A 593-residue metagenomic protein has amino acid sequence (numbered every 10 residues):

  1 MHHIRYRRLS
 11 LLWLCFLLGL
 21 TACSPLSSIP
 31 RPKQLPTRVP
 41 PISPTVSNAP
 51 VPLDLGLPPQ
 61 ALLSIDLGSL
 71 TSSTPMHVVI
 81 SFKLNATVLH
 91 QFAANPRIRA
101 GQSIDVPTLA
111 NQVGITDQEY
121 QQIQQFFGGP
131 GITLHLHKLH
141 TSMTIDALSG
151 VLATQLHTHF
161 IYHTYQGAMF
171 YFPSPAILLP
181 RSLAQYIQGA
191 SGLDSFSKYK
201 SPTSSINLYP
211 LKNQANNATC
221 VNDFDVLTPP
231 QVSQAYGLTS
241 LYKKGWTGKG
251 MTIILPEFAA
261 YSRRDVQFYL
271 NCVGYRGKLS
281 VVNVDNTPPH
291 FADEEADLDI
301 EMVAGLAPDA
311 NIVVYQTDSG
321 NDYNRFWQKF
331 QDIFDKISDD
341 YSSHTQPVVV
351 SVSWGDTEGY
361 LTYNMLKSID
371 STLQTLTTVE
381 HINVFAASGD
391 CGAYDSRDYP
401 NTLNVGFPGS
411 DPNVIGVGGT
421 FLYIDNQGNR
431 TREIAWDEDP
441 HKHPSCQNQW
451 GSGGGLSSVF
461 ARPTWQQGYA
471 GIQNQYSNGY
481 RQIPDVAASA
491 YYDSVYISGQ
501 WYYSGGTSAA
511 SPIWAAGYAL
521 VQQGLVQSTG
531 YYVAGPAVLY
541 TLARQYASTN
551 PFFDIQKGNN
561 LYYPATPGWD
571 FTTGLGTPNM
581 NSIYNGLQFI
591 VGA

Functional and structural regions predicted by a protein language model:
H2-L12: Bacterial N-terminal signal peptides that target proteins for export
T21-A22: C-terminal motif of bacterial Sec signal peptides marking the signal peptidase cleavage site
P25: Short, conserved catalytic or interaction motifs in soluble domains
L35-L139, S149-V417, S445-N448, S452-G506 (+5 more regions): Substrate-binding/charge-relay-adjacent region of secreted/lumenal peptidase catalytic domains
F421, Q473, Q522-F571, V591: An often Trp-containing, charged/polar helix-loop segment at the C-terminal end of enzyme catalytic cores
Y423-T431: Short acidic, Gly/Pro-enriched loop/turn segments at secondary-structure junctions
G517: Walker A/P-loop NTP-binding active-site region of P-loop NTPases, recognizing the glycine-rich GxxxxGKT/S
